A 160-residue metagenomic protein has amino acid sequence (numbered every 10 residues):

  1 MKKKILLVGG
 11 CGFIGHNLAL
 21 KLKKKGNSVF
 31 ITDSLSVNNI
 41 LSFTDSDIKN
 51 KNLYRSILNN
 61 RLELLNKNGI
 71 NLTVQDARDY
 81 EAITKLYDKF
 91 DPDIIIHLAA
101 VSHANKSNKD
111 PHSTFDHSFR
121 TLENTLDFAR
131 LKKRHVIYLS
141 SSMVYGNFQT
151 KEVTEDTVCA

Functional and structural regions predicted by a protein language model:
M1-A160: N-terminal Rossmann-like NAD(P)+-binding domain of SDR-like oxidoreductases, especially those catalyzing
